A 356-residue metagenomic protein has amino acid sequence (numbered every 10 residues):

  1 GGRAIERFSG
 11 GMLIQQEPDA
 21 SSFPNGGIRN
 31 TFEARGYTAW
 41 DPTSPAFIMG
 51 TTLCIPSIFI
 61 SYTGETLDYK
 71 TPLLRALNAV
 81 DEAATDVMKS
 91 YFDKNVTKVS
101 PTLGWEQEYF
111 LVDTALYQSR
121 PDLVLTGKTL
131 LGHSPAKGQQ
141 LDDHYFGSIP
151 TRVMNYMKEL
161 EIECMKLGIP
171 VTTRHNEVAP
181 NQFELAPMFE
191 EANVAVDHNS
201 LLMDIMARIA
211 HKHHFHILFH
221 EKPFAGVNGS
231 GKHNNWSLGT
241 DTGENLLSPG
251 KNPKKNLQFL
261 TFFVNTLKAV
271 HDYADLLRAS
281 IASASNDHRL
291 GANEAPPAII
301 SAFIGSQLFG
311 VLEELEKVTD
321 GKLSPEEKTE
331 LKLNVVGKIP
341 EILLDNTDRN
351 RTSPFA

Functional and structural regions predicted by a protein language model:
G1-F219, F224-A356: Glycine-rich, acidic/polar active-site loops that bind/position phosphate-bearing ligands
